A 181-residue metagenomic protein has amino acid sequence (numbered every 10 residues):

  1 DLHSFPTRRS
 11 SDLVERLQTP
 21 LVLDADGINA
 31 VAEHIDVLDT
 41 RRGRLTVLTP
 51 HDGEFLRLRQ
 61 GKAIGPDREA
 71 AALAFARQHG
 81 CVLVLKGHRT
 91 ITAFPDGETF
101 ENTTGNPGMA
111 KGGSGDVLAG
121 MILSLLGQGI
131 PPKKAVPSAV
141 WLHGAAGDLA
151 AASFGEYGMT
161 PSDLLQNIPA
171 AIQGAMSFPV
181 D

Functional and structural regions predicted by a protein language model:
S4, A25, T49, P66-E69 (+3 more regions): Electropositive phosphate-/nucleotide-binding environments in soluble metabolic enzymes
S4-T104, M176-D181: Glycine-rich phosphate/dinucleotide-binding loop and adjoining beta-alpha-beta core of small-molecule
L13, P107, G127-Q128: A structural preference for long, well-packed, hydrophobic secondary-structure segments
F55-R59, T103-M109, A119, D148-Y157: Short beta-alpha connecting loops at secondary-structure transitions that line or flank enzyme active sites
R57, K111-L142: Short, small-residue alpha-helix embedded
R68-R77, P132-A146, P161-P169: Short, well-structured alpha-helical segments that form the helix of a local strand-helix-strand
A145-D181: Charged C-terminal helix
